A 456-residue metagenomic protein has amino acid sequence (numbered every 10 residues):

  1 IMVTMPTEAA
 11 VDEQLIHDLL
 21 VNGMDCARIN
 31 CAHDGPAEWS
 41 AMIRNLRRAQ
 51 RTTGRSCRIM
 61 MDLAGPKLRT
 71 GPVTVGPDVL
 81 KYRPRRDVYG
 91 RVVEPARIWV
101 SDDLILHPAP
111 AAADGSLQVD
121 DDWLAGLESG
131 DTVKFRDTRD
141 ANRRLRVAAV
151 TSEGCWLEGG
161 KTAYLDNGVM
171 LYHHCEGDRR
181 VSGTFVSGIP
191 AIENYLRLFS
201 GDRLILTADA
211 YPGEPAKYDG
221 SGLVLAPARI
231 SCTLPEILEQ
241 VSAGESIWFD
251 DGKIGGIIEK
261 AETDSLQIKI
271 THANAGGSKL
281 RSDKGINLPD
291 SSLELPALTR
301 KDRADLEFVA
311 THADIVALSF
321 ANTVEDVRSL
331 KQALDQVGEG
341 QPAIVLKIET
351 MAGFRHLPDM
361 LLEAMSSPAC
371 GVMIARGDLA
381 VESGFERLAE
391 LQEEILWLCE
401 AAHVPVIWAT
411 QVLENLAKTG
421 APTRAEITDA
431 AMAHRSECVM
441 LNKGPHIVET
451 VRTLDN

Functional and structural regions predicted by a protein language model:
I1-N456: Non-catalytic helical/linker scaffolds that mediate oligomerization, partner binding, and domain coupling around large
